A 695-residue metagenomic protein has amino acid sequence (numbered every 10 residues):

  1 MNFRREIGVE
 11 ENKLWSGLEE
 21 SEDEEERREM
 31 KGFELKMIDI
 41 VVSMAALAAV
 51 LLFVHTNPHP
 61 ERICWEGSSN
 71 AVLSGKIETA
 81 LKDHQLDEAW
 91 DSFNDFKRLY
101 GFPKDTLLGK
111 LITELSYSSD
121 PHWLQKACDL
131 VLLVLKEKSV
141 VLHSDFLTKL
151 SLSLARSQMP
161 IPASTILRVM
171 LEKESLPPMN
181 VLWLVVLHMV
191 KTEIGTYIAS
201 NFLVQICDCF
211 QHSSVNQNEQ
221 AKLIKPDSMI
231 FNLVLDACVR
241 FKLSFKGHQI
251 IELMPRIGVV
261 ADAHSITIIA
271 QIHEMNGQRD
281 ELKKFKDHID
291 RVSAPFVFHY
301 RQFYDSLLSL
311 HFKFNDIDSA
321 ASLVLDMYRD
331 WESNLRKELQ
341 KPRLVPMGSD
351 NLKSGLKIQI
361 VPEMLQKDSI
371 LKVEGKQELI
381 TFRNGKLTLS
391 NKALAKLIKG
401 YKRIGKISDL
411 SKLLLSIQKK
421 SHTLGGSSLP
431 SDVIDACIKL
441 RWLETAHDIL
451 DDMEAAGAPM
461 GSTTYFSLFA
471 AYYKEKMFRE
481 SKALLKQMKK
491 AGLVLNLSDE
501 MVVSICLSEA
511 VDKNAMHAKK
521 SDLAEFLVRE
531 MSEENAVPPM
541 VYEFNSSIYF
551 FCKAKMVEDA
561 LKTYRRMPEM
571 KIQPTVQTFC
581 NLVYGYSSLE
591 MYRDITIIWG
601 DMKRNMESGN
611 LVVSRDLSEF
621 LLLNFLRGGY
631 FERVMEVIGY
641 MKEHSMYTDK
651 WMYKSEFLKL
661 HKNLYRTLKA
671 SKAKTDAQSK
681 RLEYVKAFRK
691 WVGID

Functional and structural regions predicted by a protein language model:
M1-D695: A basic, Ser/Thr-enriched alpha-helical scaffold prevalent in eukaryotic organelle gene-expression machinery
